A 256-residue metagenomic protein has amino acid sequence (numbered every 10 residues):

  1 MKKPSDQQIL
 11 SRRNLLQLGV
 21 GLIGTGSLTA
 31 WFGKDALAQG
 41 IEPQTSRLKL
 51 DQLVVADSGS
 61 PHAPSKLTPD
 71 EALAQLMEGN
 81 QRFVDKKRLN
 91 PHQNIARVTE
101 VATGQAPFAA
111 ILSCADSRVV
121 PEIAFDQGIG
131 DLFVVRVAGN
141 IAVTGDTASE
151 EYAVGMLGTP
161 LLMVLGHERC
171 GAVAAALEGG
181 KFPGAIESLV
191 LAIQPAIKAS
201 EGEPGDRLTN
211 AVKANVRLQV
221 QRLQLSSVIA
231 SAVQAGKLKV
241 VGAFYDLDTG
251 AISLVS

Functional and structural regions predicted by a protein language model:
M1-L10, G24: N-terminal secretory signal peptides
D6-L16, A30, K34-Q39: Twin-arginine (Tat) signal peptide motif
L16-S27, Q39-G104, G130, G139-A148 (+2 more regions): Divalent-metal-activated hydrolytic enzyme cores
V101-A109, C114-V119: Glycine-rich, flexible N-terminal cofactor/catalytic loop recognition
F108-A110, T159-L162: Short active-site oxyanion
L112-C114, R136, M163-H167, V241-D246: Short beta-strand segments
A115-V119, N140-I141, E168-G171: Solvent-exposed loop/turn segments at secondary-structure junctions within structured extracellular/periplasmic domains
A115-V137: Active-site cofactor/substrate anionic-group-binding motifs, chiefly glycine- and Lys/Arg-rich phosphate-binding loops
